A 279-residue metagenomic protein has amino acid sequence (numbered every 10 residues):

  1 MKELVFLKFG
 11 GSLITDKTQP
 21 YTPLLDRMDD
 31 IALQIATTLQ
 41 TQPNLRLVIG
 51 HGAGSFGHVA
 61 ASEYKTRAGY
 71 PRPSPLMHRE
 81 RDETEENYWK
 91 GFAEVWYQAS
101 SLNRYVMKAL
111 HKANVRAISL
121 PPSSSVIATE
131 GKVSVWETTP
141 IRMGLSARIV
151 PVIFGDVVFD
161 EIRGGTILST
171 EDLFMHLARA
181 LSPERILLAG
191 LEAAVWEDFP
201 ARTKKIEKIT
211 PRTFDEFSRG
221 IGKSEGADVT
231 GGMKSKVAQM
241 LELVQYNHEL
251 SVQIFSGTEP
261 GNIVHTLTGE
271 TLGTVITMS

Functional and structural regions predicted by a protein language model:
M1-N262: Nucleotide/pyrophosphate-binding catalytic subdomain
N262-S279: Short, basic/aromatic-enriched C-terminal tail that caps enzymatic domains
